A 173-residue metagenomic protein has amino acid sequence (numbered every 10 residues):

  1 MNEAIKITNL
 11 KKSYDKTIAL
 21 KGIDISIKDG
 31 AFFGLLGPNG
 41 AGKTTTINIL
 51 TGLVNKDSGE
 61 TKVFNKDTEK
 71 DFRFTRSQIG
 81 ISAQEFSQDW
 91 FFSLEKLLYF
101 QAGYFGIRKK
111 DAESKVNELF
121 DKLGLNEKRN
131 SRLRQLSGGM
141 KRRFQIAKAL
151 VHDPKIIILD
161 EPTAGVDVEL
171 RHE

Functional and structural regions predicted by a protein language model:
G59-K70, F74-T75: Conserved ABC transporter NBD signature motif
Y99, G103, K110-K128: Conserved ABC ATPase "signature" region
R132-L136: Conserved ABC ATPase signature
I146: Hydrophobic anchor residue at the start of the ABC signature
D153: Conserved catalytic motifs of ABC-family nucleotide-binding domains
I157-D160: Catalytic Walker B motif of ABC-type/P-loop ATPase nucleotide-binding domains
